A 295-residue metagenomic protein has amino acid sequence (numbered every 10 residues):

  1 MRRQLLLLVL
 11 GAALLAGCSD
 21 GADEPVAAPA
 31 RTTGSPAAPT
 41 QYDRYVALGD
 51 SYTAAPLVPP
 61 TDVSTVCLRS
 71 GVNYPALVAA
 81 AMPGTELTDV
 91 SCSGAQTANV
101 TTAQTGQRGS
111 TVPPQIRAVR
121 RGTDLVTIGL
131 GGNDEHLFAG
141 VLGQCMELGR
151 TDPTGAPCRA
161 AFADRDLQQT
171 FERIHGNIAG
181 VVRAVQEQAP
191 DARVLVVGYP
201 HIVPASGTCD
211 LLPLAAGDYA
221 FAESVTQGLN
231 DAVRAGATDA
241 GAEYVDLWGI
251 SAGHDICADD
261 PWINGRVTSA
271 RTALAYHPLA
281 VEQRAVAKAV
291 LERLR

Functional and structural regions predicted by a protein language model:
M1-L10, V112, Q169-I174: N-terminal export and membrane-targeting signals
L6, L15-A38, R44: C-terminal region of N-terminal signal peptides and the immediate post-cleavage residues of exported proteins
A30-G94, C145-G149: Serine-esterase "nucleophile elbow" of acetyl-processing enzymes
Y45, Y52, L125-I128, R150-Q186 (+2 more regions): Conserved N-terminal glycine/acidic-rich loop preference
S51-A54, T85, C92-A98, G132-H136 (+2 more regions): Solvent-exposed loop/turn segments at secondary-structure junctions within structured extracellular/periplasmic domains
P56-V58, G109-Q169: Oxyanion-hole/transition-state-stabilizing segment in secreted/luminal serine hydrolases and related acyltransferases
G94-P113, C257-A270: Charged, often glycine-rich, active-site loop that binds/positions anionic groups
Y199-R295: Catalytic His-Asp segment of secreted/periplasmic serine-dependent ester chemistry enzymes
